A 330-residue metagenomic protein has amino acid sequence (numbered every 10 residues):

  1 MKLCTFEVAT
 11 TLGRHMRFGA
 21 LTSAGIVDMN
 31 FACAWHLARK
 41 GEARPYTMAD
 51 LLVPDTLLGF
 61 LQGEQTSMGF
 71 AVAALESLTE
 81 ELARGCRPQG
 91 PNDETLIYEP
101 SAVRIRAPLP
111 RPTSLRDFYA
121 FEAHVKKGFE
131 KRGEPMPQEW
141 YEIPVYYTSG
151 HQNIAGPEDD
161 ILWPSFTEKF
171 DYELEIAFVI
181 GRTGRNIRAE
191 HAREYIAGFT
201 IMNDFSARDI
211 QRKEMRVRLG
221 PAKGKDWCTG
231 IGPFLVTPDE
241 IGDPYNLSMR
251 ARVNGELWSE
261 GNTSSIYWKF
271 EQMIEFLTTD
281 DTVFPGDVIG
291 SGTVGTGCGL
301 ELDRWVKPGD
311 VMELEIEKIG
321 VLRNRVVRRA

Functional and structural regions predicted by a protein language model:
M1-H15, L21, F31-V253, L257: Active-site microenvironments in enzyme catalytic cores
R14, Y98, S206-A330: Catalytic-pocket segment enriched in acidic/His residues
G25-V27: Hydrophobic residues embedded in beta-strands of well-ordered beta-sheets
M29-N30, R325: Beta-strand residues in well-ordered beta-sheet regions across diverse protein folds
